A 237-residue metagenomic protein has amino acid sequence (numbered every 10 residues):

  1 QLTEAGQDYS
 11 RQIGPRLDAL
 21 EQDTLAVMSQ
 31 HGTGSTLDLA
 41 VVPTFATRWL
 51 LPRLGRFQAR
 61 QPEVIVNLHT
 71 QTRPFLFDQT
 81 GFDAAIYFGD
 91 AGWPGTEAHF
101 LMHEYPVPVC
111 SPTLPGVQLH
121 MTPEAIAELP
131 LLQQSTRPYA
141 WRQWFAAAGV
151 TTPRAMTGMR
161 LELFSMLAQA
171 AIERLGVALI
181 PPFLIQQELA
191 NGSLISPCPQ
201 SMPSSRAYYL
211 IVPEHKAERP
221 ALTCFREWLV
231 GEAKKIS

Functional and structural regions predicted by a protein language model:
Q1-S29: Alpha-helical "hinge/linker" immediately C-terminal to small N-terminal DNA-binding modules
T3, D83, R174: Conserved G/P- and acidic residue-centered "switch" motifs that form tight phosphate/ATP-binding loops in soluble
G6, I13, P43, S135 (+1 more regions): Short loop or secondary-structure boundary microenvironments that flank and position key functional residues
H31-L37, A125-E128: Immediate post-signal peptide segment of exported/extracytoplasmic ligand-binding proteins
G34-P94: Central regulatory/effector-binding core of bacterial HTH transcription factors
D38-A40, A85, V109, L132 (+2 more regions): Short, well-ordered beta-strand segments
Q79, A91-S205, E232-S237: C-terminal regulatory
P199-S237: A late-sequence structural motif
